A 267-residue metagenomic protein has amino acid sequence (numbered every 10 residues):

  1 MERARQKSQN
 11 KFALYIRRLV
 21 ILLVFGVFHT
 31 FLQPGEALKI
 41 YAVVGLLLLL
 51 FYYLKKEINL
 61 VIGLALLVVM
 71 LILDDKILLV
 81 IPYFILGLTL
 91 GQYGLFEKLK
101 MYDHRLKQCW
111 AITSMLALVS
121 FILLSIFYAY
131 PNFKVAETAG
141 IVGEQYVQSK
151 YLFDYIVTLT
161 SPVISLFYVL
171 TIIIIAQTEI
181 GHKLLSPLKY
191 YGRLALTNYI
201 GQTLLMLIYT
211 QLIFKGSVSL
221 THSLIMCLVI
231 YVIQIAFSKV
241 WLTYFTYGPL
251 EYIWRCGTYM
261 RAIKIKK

Functional and structural regions predicted by a protein language model:
M1-K267: Alpha-helical transmembrane segments and their immediate juxtamembrane cytosolic regions
